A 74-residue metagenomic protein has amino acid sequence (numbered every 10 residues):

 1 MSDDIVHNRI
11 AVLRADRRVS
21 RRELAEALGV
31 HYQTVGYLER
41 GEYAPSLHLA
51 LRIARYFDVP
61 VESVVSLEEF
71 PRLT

Functional and structural regions predicted by a protein language model:
M1-D16: A short, Lys/Arg-rich alpha-helix, primarily the initiator
I10, L24-A25, V35-L38, V64: Conserved hydrophobic/aromatic packing and binding residues within compact polymer-binding modules
A15, E26, R55: Alpha-helical residues within the helix-turn-helix
V30-A44: Recognition helix of helix-turn-helix/homeodomain-like DNA-binding domains that insert into the DNA major groove
H48-S63: DNA major-groove recognition helix of helix-turn-helix/homeodomain DNA-binding modules
R55, V65-T74: Short, charged recognition helix plus adjacent turn of helix-turn-helix-like nucleic-acid-binding domains
